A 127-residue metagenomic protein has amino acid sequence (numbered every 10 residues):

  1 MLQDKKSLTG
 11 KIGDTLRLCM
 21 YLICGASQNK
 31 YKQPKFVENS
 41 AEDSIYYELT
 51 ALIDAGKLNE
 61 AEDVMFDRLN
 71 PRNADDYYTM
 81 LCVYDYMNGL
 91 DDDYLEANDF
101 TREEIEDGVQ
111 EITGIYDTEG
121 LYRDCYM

Functional and structural regions predicted by a protein language model:
L2-M127: Non-catalytic amphipathic alpha-helical adaptor/oligomerization segments
